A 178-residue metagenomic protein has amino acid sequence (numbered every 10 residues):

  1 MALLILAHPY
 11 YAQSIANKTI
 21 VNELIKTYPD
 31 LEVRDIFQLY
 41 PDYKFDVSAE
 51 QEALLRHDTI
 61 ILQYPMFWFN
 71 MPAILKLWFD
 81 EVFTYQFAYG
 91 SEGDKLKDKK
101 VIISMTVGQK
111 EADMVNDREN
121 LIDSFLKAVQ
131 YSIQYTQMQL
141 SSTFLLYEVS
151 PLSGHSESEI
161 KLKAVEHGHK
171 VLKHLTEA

Functional and structural regions predicted by a protein language model:
M1-R34, V165-E166, K170-L172: N-terminal beta1-alpha1 ligand-phosphate binding loop
L3-I5, R34, I61, I102-S104 (+1 more regions): Hydrophobic/aromatic beta-strand patches that form the interior of the parallel beta-sheet core in alpha/beta enzyme
P9, G108-A112, E148-L152: A short, flexible beta-alpha/helix-coil linker loop
I15-A16, F45-D46, V115-R118, H155-E159: Short, solvent-exposed loop/turn segments at secondary-structure boundaries
I15-T19, F45, A73-L77: Generic recognition of short, well-ordered alpha-helical segments
V21-N22, A128-A178: Glycine-rich phosphate/pyrophosphate-binding loop and the adjoining helix
E32-A53: N-terminal beta-loop-helix "entrance" segment that forms/cooperates in small-molecule cofactor or anionic ligand
S48-Q130: Helix-loop-strand module that forms the ligand-binding subsite of alpha/beta enzymes
